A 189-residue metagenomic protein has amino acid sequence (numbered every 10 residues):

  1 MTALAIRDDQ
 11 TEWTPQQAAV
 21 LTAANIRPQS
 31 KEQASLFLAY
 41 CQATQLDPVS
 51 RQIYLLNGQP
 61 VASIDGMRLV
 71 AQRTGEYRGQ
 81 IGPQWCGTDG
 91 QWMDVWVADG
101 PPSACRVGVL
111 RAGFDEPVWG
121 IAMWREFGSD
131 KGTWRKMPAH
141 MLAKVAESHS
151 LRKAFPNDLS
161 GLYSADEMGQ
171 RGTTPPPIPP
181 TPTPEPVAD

Functional and structural regions predicted by a protein language model:
M1-D189: Glycine-rich anion-binding surface patch
